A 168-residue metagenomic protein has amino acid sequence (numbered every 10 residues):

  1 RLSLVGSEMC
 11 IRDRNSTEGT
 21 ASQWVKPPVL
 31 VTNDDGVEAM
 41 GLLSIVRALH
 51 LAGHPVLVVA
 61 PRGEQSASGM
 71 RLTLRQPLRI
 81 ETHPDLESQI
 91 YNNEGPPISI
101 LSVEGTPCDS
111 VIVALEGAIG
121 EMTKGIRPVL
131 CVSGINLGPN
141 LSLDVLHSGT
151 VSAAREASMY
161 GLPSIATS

Functional and structural regions predicted by a protein language model:
R1-D13: Single conserved hydrophobic/aromatic residue that forms the stacking wall/gate of nucleotide- or nucleobase-binding
E8, V129-L130: Conserved acidic residues
G19, Q23-V25, V29-T32, A39-G125: A cross-family phosphate/adenosyl-ligand binding-site feature
P28, P55, L130, G161-P163: Proline-centered loop/turn at the N-terminus of a beta-strand
T32, V59-P61, S133-N136, A166-S168: Short beta-strand segments
A48, A153-S158: Hydrophobic/aromatic ligand-binding patch that stacks against planar heteroaromatic rings of cofactors or nucleotides
P139-S148: Glycine/threonine-rich flexible loop motifs
D144, S158-S168: Glycine-rich phosphate/pyrophosphate-binding loops and their adjacent beta-strand/loop elements at enzyme active sites
